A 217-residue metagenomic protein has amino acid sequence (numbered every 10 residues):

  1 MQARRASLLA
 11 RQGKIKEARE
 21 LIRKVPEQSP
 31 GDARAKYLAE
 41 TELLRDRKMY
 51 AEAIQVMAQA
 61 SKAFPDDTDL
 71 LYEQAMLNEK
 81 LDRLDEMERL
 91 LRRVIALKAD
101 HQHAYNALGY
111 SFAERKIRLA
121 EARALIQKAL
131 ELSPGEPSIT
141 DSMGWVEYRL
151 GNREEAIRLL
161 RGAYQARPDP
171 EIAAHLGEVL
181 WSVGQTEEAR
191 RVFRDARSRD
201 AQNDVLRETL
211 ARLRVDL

Functional and structural regions predicted by a protein language model:
M1-L217: Alpha-solenoid helical repeat scaffolds
